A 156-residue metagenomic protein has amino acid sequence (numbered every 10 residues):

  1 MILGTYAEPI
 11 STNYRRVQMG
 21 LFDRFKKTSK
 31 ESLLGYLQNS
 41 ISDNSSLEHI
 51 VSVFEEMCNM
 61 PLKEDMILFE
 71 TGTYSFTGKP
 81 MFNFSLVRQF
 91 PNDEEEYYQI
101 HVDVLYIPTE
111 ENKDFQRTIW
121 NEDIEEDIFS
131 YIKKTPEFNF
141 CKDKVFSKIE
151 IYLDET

Functional and structural regions predicted by a protein language model:
I2-M19: Short, Lys/Arg-enriched N-terminal segments with co-localized hydrophobic residues within the first ~10-30 amino acids
L3, S11, S42, L68 (+2 more regions): Residues marking helix boundaries in flexible regions
Y14-V17, K27-E31, P80, F84 (+4 more regions): N-terminal cationic leader/targeting segments used for protein routing and processing
G20-E55: Charge-rich, low-complexity N-terminal segments
E48-S75, F138-T156: Short glycine-rich, low-complexity/disordered patches
E55-T109: Amphipathic, interaction-prone secondary-structure segments
I107-T156: Ampiphathic alpha-helical segments that act as solvent-exposed interaction surfaces
